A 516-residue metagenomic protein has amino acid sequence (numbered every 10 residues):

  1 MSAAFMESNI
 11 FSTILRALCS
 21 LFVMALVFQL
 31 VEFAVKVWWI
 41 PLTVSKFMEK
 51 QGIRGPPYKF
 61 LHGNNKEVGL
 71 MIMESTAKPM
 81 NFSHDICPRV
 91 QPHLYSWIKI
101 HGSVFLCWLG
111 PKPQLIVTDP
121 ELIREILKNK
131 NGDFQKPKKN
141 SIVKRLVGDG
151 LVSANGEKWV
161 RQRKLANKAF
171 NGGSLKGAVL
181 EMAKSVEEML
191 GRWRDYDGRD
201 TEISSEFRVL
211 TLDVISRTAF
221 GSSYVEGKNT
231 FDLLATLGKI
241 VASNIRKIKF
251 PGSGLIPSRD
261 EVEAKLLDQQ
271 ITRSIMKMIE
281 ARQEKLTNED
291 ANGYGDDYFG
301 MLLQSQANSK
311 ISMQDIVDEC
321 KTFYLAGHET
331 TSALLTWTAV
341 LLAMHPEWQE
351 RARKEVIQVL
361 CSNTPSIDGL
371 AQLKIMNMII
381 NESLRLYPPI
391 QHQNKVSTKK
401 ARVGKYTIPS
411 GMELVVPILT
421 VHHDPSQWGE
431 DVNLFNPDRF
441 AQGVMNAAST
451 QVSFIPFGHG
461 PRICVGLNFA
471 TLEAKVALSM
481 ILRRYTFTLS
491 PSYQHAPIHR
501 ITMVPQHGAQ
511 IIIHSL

Functional and structural regions predicted by a protein language model:
M1-N9, R89, L419, T486 (+1 more regions): C-terminal helix/juxtamembrane-tail motif
S2-V147, N155-E157, R161, L180-R192 (+2 more regions): N-terminal membrane-proximal hinge/A-helix region immediately C-terminal to the signal-anchor transmembrane segment
A3, I10-S20, L42, F134-V147 (+4 more regions): Cytochrome P450 heme-thiolate monooxygenase catalytic core
N81-G102, R273, K277, N363-G404 (+1 more regions): Conserved cytochrome P450 K-helix E-x-x-R motif and the immediately C-terminal K′/meander segment
K168, K321, A326, Q442-A474 (+1 more regions): Cytochrome P450 heme-thiolate "Cys pocket" and heme-binding signature region
T330-A343, A477: Short, small-residue alpha-helix embedded
P346-W348, L414, L467-V504: Cytochrome P450 heme-binding "Cys pocket" and the immediately downstream C-terminal segment
V416-M445: Conserved cytochrome P450 K-helix/beta-meander segment immediately N-terminal to the heme-binding cysteine loop
